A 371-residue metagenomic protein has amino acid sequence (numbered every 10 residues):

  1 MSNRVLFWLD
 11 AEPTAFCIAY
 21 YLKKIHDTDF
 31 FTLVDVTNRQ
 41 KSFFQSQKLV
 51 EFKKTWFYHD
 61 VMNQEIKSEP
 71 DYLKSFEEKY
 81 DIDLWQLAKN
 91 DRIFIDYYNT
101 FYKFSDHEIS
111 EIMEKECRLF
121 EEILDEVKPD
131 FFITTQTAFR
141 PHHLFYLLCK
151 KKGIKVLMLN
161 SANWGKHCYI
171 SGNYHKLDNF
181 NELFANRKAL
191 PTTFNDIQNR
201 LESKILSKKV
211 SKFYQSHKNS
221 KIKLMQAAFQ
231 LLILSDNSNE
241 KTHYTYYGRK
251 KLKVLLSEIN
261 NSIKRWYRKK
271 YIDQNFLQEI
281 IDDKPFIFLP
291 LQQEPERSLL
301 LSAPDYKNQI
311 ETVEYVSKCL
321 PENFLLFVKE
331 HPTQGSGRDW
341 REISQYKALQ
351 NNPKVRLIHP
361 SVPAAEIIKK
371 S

Functional and structural regions predicted by a protein language model:
S2-E12, D35-V36, S105, I133 (+1 more regions): Nucleotide-activated donor-dependent transferases that construct or modify glycoconjugates
W8-H26, D305-L320: Histidine-anchored nucleotide/phosphate-binding helix
E12-T14, T37-Q40, M62-N63, T137-R140 (+3 more regions): Short, solvent-exposed loop/turn segments at secondary-structure junctions
Y21-F120, S161-N261, R265-W266: Conserved N-terminal ligand/cofactor-binding loop architecture of enzyme catalytic domains
F30, V156, N160-N163, L326 (+1 more regions): Hydrophobic beta-strand scaffold residues
S110-D125, L301, G337-S371: Donor nucleotide-activated moiety binding/catalytic core segment of transferases that use nucleotide-activated donors
R118-E182: Conserved nucleotide-sugar donor-interacting segment of glycosyltransferase catalytic cores, predominantly GT-B
L232-I343: Conserved catalytic-core segment of nucleotide-activated headgroup transferases in glycan assembly
